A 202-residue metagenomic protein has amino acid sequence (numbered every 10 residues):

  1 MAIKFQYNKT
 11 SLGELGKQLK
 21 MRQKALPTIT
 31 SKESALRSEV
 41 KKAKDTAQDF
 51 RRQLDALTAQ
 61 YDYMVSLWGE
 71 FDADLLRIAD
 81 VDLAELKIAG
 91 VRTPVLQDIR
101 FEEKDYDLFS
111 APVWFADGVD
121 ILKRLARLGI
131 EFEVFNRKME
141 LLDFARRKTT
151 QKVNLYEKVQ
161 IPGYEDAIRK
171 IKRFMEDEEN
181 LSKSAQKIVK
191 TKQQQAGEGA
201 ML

Functional and structural regions predicted by a protein language model:
M1-L202: Charge-rich amphipathic alpha-helical interaction elements
